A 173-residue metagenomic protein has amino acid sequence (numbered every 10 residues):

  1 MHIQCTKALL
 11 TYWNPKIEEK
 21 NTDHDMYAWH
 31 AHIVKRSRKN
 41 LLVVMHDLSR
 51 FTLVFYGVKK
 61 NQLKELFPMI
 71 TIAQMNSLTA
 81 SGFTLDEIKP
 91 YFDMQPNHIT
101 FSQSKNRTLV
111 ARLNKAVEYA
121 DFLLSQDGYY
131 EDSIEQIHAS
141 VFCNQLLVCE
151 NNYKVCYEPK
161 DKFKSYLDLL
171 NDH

Functional and structural regions predicted by a protein language model:
M1-E19, I88-H173: Globin-like tetrapyrrole-binding proteins
Y12-R36: Short, basic/aromatic recognition patches
D23, K39-V43, D86-K89: N-proximal short alpha-helices
A28-E65: A short, conserved beta-strand element enriched in hydrophobic/aromatic residues
F51, Q62-K64, I72-N76, A120: Short, low-complexity, polar/charged sequence segments that are solvent-exposed and flexible
L66-K89: Short, solvent-exposed cationic patches
